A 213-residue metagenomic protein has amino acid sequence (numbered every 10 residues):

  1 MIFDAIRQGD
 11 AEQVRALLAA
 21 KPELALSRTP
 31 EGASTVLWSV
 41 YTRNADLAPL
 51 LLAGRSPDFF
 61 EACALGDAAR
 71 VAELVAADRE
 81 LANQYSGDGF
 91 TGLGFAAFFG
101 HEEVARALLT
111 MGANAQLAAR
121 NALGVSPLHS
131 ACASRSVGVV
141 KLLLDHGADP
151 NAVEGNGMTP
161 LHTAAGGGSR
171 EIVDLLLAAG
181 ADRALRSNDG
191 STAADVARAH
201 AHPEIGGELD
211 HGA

Functional and structural regions predicted by a protein language model:
M1, A48-E61, H146, A178-D182 (+2 more regions): Ankyrin-repeat-protein effector appendages
M1-I2, R28-T35, S56-E61, Q84-G92 (+3 more regions): Ankyrin-repeat boundary/"N-cap" motif
M1-R28, G66-Y85: N-terminal segments that cap or nucleate solenoid repeat domains
D4-G9, W38-R43, E61-D67, F95-H101 (+3 more regions): Ankyrin repeat A-helix N-terminal signature
A11-L18, N44-L52, D67-V75, H101-L109 (+3 more regions): Ankyrin repeat structural motif
L24-A25, A82, A115-L117, P150 (+1 more regions): Ankyrin-repeat inter-repeat connecting loop/turn
A118-D145: Alpha-helical adaptor scaffolds
N151-S191: Ankyrin-repeat and related helical/solenoid repeat scaffolds used for protein-protein interactions
